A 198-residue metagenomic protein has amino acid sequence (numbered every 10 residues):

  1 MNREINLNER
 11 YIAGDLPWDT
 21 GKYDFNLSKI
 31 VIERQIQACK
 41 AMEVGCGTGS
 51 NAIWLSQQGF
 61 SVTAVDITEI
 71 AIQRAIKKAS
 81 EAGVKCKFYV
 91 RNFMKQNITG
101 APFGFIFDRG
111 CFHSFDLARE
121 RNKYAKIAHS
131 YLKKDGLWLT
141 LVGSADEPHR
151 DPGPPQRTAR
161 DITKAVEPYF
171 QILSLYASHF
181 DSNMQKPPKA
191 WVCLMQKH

Functional and structural regions predicted by a protein language model:
M1-I36, K40-M42, T48-G100, A118-H198: Class I (Rossmann-like) S-adenosyl-L-methionine-dependent methyltransferase catalytic domain, capturing the SAM-binding
F107: A conserved beta-strand element that flanks and buttresses the S-adenosyl-L-methionine
G110-S114: Short catalytic micro-motifs in class I SAM-dependent methyltransferases
